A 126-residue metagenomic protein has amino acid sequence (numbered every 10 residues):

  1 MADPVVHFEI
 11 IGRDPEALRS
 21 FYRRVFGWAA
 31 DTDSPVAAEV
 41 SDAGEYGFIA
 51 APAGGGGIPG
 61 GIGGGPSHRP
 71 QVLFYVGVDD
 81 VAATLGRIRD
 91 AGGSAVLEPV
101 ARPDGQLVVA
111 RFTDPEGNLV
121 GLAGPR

Functional and structural regions predicted by a protein language model:
A2, E9-G56, P103: Core segments of cupin and vicinal oxygen chelate
A2-P4, P66-Q71, P103-D104: Short glycine-enriched loop/turn motifs at secondary-structure junctions
D3, I10, L85-G86, D90-R126: Vicinal oxygen chelate
H7-I10, F74-V76: Short, well-ordered beta-strand elements within core beta-sheets of diverse protein domains
P15, V81-A82, P115: Residues at or immediately preceding the N-termini of alpha-helices
E45-G47, V72, Q106-A110: Short beta-strand micro-motifs in enzyme catalytic cores
P66-A91: Mid-chain, well-packed structural core segment of small domains
